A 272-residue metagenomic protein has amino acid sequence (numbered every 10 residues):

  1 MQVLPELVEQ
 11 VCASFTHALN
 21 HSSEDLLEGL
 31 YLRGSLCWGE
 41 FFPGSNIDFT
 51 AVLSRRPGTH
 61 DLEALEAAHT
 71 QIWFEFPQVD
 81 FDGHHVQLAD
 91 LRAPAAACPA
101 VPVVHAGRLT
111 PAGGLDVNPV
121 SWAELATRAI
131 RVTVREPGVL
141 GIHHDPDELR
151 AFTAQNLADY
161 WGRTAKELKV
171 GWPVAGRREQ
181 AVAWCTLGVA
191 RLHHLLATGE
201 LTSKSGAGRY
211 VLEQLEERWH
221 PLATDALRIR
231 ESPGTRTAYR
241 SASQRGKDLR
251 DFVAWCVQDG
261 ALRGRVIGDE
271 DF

Functional and structural regions predicted by a protein language model:
M1-L30, H60-L62: Helical scaffold of the NTase/Pol beta-like nucleotidyltransferase catalytic core
V3, L53-P57, H193-L196: A generic structural motif
L7, V11, A64, Q244 (+2 more regions): Soluble or luminal CAZymes and related metallo-dependent hydrolases
F15-S23, H69-F76, C256, G260: Hydrophobic, Leu/Ile/Phe/Ala-enriched alpha-helical segments that form helix-helix packing faces
L30-Q71, Q78-Q87: Catalytic metal-binding acidic patch
C37, D90, R191-H194: Short, solvent-exposed loop/turn segments at secondary-structure junctions
T70-E179, A183-T186: Conserved NTP/Mg2+-binding pocket subregion across the NTase superfamily
R131-F272: Nucleotidyltransferase catalytic cores
